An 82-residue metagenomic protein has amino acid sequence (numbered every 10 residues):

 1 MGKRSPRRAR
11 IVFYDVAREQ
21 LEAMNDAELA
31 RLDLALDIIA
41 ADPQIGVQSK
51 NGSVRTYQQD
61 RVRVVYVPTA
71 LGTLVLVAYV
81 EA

Functional and structural regions predicted by a protein language model:
M1-I11, E19-L34, I38, Q58-A82: Enriched for short, Lys/Arg-rich terminal
Y14: PIN/NYN-family metal-dependent endoribonuclease catalytic core
D42-I45: Major-groove DNA-recognition helix of helix-turn-helix-type DNA-binding domains
S49-T56: Short, hydrophobic/aromatic-rich segments at coil-to-beta transitions
